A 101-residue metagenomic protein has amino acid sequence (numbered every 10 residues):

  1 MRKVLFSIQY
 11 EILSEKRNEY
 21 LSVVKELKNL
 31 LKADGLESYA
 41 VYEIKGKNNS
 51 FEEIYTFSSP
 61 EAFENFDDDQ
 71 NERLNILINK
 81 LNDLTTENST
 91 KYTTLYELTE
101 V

Functional and structural regions predicted by a protein language model:
M1-V4, E100-V101: Short, Lys/Arg-enriched, disordered terminal segments
V4-Y10, E52: Active-site-flanking beta-strand signature of metal-NTP-handling nucleotidyl enzymes and homologous cyclase-like
E11-S22: Short, surface-exposed ligand-recognition loops at beta-strand->loop->(often short) alpha-helix junctions that present
L13-E15, G46, S58-P60: Short coil/turn motifs at secondary-structure junctions
K28-E52: Short, glycine- and small/hydrophobic-rich beta-strand elements in well-ordered beta-sheets
L30-S38, T56-Y92: An amphipathic, aromatic/His-enriched active-site/gating alpha helix that lines ligand/cofactor pockets
Y92-V101: Short, low-order "capping/linker" segments at domain edges
